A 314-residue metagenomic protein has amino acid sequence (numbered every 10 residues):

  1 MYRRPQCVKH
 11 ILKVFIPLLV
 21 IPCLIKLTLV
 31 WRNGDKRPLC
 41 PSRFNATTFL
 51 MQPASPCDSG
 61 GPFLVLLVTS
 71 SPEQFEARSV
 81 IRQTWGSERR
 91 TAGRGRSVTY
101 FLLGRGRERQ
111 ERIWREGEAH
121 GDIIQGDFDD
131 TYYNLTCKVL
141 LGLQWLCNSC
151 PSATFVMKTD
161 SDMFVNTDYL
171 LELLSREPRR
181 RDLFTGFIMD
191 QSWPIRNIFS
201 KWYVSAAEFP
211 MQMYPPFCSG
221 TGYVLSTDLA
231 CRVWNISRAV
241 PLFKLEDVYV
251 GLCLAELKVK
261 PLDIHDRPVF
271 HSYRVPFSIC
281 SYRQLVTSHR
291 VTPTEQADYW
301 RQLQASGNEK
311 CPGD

Functional and structural regions predicted by a protein language model:
M1-D314: Secretory-pathway lumenal glyco-enzymes, predominantly type II signal-anchor Golgi glycosyltransferases
